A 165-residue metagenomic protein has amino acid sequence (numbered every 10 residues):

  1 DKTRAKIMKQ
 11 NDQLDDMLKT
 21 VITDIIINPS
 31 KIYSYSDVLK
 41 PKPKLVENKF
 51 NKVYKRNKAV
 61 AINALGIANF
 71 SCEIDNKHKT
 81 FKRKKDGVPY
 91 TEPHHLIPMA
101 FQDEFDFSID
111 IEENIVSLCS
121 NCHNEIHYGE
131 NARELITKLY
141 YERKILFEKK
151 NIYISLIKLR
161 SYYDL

Functional and structural regions predicted by a protein language model:
D1-S34: Internal, Lys/Arg-enriched amphipathic helical interaction segments that engage polyanionic partners
T3, Y35-L39, I62-I67, A132-E142: Generic hydrophobic, helix-prone segments enriched in Leu/Val/Ile
Q13, M17, C72-D75, C122: The canonical Cys-X-X-Cys-His
V21-D24, N63, I67, E142 (+2 more regions): Residues that form generic nucleotide/phosphate-binding pockets
I26, S30-V88, A100-D110: Short, charged surface segments at domain edges that flank catalytic/cofactor-binding sites
V88-P93, I97-L165: A detector for short metal-coordination/catalytic motifs
